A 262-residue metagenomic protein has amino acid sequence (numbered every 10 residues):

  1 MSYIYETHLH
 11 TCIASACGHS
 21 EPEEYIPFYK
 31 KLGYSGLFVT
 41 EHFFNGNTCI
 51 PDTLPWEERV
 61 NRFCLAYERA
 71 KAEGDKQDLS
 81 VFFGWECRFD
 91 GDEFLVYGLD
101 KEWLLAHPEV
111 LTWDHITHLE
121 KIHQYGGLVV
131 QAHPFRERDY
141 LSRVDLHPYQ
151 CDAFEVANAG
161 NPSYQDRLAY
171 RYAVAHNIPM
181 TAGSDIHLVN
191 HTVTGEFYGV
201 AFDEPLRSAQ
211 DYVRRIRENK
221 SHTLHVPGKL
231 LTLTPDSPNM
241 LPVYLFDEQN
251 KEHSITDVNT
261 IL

Functional and structural regions predicted by a protein language model:
M1-I116, E120, Y149, V156-H176 (+1 more regions): A metal-dependent hydrolase metal-coordination microenvironment
M1-T7, T11, E21-P27, G91-E102 (+1 more regions): Charged catalytic cores and adjacent phosphate/nucleic-acid-binding surfaces used for phosphate/nucleic-acid chemistry
S2-I4, I122-Q131: Short beta-strand/loop segments at the ligand-binding rim of alpha/beta enzyme cores
A14, D114-G127, S142-R143, V200-R207: A signal for specific C-terminal beta-sheet/loop modules enriched in small/flexible residues with GP/PG/PP motifs
R59, K76, Q124, E204 (+1 more regions): Short linear motifs in intrinsically disordered/low-complexity regions
G84, A132, G183-S184: Generic beta-sheet signal
L111, P134-D139: A general structural motif
